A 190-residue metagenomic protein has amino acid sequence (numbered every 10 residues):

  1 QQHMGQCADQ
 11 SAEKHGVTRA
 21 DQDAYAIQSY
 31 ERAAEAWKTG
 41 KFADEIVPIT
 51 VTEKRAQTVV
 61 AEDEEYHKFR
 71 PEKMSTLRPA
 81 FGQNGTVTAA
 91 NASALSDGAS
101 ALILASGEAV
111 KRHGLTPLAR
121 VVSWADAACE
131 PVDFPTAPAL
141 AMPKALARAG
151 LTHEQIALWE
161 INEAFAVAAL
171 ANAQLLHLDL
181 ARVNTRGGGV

Functional and structural regions predicted by a protein language model:
Q1-Q2, E13-I27, T86-S100, V122-R148 (+2 more regions): Active-site pocket-shaping loop/turn-to-helix segments
G5: Residues forming anionic-ligand binding surfaces in small-molecule and nucleic-acid pockets of primarily soluble enzymes
A8: Iron-sulfur cluster-binding electron-transfer modules in prokaryotic oxidoreductases
S11-G16, V110-G114, P143-L158, L175-D179: Phosphate/pyrophosphate-binding loops at sites that engage ATP/ADP/AMP, CoA/4′-phosphopantetheine, polyphosphate
A20-R112, L175-R182: N-terminal extracellular/periplasmic Venus flytrap/periplasmic-binding protein-like
D21-Q28, I46-V51, L115-D126, E154-E163 (+1 more regions): Beta-strand segments within the central parallel beta-sheet cores of soluble alpha/beta enzyme folds
Q57, E64, P131-P138, E163-A181: Short glycine/threonine-rich loop-to-helix capping motif typified by GTGT followed within a few residues by an Asp-Pro
V110-R120, T136-P138: A glycine-rich, aromatic-flanked flexible loop/lid motif
